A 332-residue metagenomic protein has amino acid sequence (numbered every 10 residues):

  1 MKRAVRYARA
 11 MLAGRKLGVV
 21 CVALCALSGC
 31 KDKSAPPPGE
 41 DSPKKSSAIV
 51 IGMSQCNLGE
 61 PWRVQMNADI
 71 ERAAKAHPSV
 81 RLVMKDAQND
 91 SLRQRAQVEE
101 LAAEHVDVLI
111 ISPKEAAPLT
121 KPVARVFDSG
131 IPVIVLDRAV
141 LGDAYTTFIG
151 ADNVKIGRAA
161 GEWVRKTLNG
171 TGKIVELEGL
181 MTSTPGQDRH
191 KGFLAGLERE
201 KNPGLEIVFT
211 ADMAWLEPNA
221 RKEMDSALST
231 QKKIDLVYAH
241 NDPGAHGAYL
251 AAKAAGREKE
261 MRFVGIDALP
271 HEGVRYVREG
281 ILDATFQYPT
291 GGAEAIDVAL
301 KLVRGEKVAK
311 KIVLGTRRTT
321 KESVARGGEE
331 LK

Functional and structural regions predicted by a protein language model:
M1-V50, K75-A76, A124-I131: Short, low-complexity disordered leader/linker segments with a strong preference for bacterial N-terminal type II
C30-D32, P37-I49, M181-P185, G196-L197 (+1 more regions): Hinge/cleft segment of the Venus flytrap/periplasmic-binding protein
P43, I49-A73, H77, L82-E100 (+4 more regions): Extracytoplasmic "Venus flytrap"
I51, Q94, I149-I174, D188 (+3 more regions): Hydrophobic alpha-helical segments within soluble ligand-binding/sensing domains
G52-Q55, R63, V83-M84, I110-S112 (+6 more regions): Structural recognition of the beta-strand scaffold that forms the well-ordered cores of secreted hydrolase catalytic
W62-A76, V80, I156-A160, T184-G204 (+4 more regions): Short, solvent-exposed amphipathic alpha-helices that sit in or adjacent to ligand/effector-binding or catalytic
V108-F127, F193, F209, M213-R275: Hydrophobic alpha-helical
A116-K155, K166, K173, G179 (+3 more regions): Flexible loop/hinge segments that line or gate small-molecule binding clefts
